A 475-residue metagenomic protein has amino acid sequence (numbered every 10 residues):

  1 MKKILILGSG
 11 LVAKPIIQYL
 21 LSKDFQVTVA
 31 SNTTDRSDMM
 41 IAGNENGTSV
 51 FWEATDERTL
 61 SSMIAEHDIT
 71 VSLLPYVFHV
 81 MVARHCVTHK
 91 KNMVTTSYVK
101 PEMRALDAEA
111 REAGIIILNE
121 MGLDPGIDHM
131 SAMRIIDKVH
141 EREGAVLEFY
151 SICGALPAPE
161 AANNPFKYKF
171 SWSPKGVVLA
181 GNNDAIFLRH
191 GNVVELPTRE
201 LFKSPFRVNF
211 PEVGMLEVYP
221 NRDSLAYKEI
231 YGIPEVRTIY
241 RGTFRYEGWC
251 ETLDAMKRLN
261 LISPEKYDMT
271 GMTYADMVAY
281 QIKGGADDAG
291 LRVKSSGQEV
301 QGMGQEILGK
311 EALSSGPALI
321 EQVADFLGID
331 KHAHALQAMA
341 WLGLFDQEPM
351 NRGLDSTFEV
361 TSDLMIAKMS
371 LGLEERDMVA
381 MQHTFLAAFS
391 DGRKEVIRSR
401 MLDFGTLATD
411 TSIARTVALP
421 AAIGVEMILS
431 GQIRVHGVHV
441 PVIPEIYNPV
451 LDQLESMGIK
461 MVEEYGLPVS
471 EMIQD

Functional and structural regions predicted by a protein language model:
I4-G8: Conserved N-terminal Rossmann-fold NAD(P)-binding element of oxidoreductases
A13-K14: N-terminal Rossmann-fold NAD(P) dinucleotide-binding loop
T33-D35, K100: Helix N-cap at the beta1-alpha1 junction of Rossmann-like dinucleotide-binding domains, i.e., the first residues
N44-D56: Rossmann-fold cofactor-recognition segment
E53-E66: Conserved Rossmann-fold cofactor-binding substructure of NAD(P)-dependent oxidoreductases
H85-M103: ADP-ribose/adenylate-binding Rossmann-like module
S97-N119: Rossmann-fold NAD(P)-binding glycine/threonine-rich loop
K138-D475: C-terminal catalytic/substrate-binding lobe primarily of soluble NAD(P)-dependent oxidoreductases
